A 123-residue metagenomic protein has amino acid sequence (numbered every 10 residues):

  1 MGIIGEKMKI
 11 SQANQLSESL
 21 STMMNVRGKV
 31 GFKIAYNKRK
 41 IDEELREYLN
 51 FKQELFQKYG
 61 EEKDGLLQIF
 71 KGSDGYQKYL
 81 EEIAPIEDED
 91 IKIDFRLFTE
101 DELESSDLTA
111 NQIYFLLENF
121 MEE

Functional and structural regions predicted by a protein language model:
K7-Y59: N-terminal interaction modules that seed assembly of large macromolecular complexes
R46-E123: Low-complexity intrinsically disordered segments
